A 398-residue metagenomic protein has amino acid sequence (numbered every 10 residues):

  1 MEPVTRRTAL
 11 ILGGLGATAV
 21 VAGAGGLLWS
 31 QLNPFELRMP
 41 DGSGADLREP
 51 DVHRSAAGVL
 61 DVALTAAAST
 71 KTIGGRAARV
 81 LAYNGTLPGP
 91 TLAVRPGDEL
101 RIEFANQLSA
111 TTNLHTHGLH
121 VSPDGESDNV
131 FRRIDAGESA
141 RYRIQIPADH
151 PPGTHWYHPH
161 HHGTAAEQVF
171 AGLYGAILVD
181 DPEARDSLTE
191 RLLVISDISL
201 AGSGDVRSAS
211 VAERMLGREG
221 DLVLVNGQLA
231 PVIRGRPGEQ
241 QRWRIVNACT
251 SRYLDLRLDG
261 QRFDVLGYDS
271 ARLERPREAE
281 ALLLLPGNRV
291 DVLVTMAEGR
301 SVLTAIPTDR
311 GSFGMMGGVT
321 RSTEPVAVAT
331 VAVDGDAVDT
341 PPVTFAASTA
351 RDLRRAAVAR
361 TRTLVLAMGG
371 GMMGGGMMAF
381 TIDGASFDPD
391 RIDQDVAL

Functional and structural regions predicted by a protein language model:
M1-A17: N-terminal secretory signal peptides and thylakoid transit peptides that target proteins across membranes
A17-T18, G23: Residue-level detector of secondary-structure transition/capping positions
G23-V292, E298, A327-V343, A356-G371: Histidine-centered copper-binding motifs that mark active-site loops of extracellular/periplasmic copper enzymes
G163-A166, G299-T330: Terminal connector regions
M315-M316, M372-M378: Disordered, low-complexity segments in secreted/periplasmic proteins that are enriched in proline
A347-R351, G384-S386, D393: A cross-kingdom feature strongest in bacterial/archaeal respiratory oxidoreductases
G371, F387-L398: C-terminal substrate/ligand-recognition segments
M377-F387: C-terminal structured domain segments across diverse proteins
